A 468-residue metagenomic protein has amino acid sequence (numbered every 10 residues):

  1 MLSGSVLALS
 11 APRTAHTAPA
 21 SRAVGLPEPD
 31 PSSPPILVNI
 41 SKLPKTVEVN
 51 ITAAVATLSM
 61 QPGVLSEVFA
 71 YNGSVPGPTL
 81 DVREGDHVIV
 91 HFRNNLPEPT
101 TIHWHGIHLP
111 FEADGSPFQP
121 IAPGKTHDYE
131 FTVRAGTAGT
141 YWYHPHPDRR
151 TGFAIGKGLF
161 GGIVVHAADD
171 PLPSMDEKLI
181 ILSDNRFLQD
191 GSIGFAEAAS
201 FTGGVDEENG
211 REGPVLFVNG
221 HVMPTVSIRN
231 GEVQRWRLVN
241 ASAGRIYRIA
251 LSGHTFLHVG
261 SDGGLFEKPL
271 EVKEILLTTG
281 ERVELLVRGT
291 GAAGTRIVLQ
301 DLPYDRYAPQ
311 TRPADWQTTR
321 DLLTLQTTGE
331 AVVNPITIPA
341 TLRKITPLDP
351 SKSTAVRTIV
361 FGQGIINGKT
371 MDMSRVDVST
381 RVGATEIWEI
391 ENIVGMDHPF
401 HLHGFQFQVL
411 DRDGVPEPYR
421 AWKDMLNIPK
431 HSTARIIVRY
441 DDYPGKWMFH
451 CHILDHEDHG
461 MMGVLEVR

Functional and structural regions predicted by a protein language model:
M1-L7: N-terminal export leaders
L7-N50, G152, G156-L188, I193 (+3 more regions): Extended terminal and domain-junction accessory segments
S41-V68: Mature N-terminal segment immediately following signal peptide/propeptide cleavage in secreted/periplasmic
L58-E84, G213-R229, G362-T385: N-terminal edge beta-strand
V75-V82, V88, W104-T137, V222-P224 (+4 more regions): Extracytoplasmic beta-sandwich strand-turn segments characteristic of Greek-key/jelly-roll folds
F92-L96, L238-S242, G289, I390-V394: Asparagine-centered strand-capping/turn motif at beta-strand->loop junctions
F111-A122, F195-P339: Histidine- and aromatic-rich segments of cupredoxin/plastocyanin-like copper-binding domains
H127-D170: Hydrophobic or amphipathic alpha-helical targeting/insertion segments
